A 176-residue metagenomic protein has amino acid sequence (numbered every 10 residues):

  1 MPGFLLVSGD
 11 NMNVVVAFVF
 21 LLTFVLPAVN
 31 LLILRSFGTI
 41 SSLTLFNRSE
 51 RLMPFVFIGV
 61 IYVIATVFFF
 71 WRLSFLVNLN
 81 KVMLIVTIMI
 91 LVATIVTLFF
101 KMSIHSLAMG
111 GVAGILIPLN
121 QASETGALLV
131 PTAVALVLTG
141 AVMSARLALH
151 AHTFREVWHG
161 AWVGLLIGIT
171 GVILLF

Functional and structural regions predicted by a protein language model:
M1-G3: The first (N-terminal) embedded transmembrane alpha-helix
V7, N11, S36-F46: Membrane-helix interface linkers and caps
N11-V25: Alpha-helical transmembrane segments
T23-I33: Central hydrophobic cores of alpha-helical transmembrane segments in multi-pass inner-membrane proteins across all
L32-I40, T66-L79: Transmembrane alpha-helix boundary signature
S42-I58: Juxtamembrane helix-capping/reentrant segments at transmembrane boundaries
F55-L73, V96-L98: C-terminal halves and exits of single transmembrane alpha-helices
N80-F176: Membrane-embedded catalytic cores of phosphoryl/pyrophosphoryl-handling enzymes
